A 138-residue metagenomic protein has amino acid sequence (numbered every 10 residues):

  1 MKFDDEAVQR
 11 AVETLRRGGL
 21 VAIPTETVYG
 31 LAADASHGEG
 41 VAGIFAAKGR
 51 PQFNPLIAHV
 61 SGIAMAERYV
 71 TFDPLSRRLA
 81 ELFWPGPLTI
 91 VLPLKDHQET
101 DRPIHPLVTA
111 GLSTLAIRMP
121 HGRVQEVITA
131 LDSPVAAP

Functional and structural regions predicted by a protein language model:
M1-P138: Active-site-adjacent structural elements in enzyme catalytic cores
